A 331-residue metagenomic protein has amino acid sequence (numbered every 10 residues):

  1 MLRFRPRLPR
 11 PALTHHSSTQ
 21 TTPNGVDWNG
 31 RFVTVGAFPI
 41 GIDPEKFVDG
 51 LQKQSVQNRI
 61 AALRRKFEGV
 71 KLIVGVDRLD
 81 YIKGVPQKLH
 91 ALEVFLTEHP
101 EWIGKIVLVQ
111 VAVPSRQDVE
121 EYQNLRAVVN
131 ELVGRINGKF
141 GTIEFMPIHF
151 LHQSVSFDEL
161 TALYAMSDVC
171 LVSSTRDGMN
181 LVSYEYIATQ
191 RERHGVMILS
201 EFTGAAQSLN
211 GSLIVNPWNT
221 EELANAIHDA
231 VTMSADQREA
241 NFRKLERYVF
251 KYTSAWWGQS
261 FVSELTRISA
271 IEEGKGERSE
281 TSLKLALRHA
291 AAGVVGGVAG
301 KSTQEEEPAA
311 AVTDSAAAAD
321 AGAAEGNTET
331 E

Functional and structural regions predicted by a protein language model:
M1-E331: Catalytic cores of carbohydrate-active enzymes across secretory and cytosolic contexts
